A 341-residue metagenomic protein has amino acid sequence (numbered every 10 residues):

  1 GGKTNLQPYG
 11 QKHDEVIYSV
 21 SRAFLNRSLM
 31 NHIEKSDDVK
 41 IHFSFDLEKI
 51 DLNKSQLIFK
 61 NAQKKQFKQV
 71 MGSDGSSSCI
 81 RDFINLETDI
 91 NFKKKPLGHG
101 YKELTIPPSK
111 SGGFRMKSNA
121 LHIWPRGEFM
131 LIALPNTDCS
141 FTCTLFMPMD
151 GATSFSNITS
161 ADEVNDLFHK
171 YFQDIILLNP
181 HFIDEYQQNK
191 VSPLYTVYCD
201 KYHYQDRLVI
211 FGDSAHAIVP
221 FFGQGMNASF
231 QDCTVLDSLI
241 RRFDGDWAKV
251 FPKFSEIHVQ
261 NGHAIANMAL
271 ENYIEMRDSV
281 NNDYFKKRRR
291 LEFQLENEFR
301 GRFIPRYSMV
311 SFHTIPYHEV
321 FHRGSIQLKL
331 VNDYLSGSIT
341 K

Functional and structural regions predicted by a protein language model:
G1-H32: Active-site-adjacent segment of FAD-dependent monooxygenases/related oxidoreductases
L6-D14, P148-G151, N272, M276: Short glycine/proline- and charge-enriched loop/turn segments that cap or connect secondary-structure elements
A23, I158-D162, G223-F230: Short, conserved loop/turn and helix-capping segments at secondary-structure boundaries that abut family-defining
N31, F45-E48, K54-Y204: Conserved FAD-binding catalytic core of PHBH/FMO-like flavoproteins
H32-K35, C79, F83, V235 (+1 more regions): Active-site catalytic microenvironments for nucleophilic, acid-base chemistry
K40-H42: General small-molecule cofactor/ligand-binding pocket signal
M71-G72, L104, K190-N281, F312: Conserved mid-domain beta->alpha element of the FAD-binding
S238-K341: C-terminal helical "tail/cap" subdomain of flavin- and related membrane-associated enzymes
